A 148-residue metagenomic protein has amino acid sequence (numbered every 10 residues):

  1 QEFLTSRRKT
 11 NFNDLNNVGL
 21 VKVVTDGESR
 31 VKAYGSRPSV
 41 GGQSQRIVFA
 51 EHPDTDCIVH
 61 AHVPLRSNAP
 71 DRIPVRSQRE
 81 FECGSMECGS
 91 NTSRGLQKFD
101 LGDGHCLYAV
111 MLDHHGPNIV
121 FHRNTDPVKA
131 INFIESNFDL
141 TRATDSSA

Functional and structural regions predicted by a protein language model:
Q1-A148: Glycine-rich flexible loops
